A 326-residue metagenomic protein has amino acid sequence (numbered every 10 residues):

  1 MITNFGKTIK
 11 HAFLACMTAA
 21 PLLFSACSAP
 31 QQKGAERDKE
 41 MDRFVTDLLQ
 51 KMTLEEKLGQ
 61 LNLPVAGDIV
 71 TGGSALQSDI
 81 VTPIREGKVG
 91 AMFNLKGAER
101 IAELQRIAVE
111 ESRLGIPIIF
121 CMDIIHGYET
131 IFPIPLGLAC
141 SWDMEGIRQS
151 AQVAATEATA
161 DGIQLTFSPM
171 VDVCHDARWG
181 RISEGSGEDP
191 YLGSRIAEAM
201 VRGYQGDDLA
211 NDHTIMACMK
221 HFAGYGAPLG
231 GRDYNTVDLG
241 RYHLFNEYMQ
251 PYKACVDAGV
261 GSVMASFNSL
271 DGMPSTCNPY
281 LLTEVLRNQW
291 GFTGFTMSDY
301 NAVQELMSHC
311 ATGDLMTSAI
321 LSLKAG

Functional and structural regions predicted by a protein language model:
M1-E36: Bacterial Sec-dependent N-terminal signal peptides
C27-G326: Glycoside hydrolase catalytic-domain context in secreted enzymes
